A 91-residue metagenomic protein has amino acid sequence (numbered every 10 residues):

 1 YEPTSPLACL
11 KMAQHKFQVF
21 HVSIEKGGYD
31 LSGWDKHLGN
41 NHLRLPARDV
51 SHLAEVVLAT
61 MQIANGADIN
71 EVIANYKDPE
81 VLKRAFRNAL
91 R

Functional and structural regions predicted by a protein language model:
Y1-R91: Acidic, glycine-rich A-domain
